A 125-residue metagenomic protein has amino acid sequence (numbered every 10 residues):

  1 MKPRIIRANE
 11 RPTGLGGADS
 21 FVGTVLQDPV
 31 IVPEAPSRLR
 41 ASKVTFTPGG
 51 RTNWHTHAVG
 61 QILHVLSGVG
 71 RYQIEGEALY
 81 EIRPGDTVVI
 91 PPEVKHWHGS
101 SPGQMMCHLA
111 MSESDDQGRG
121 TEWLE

Functional and structural regions predicted by a protein language model:
M1-R38, G120-E125: A short, N-terminal "cap"/entry segment at the start of jelly-roll beta-barrel domains of the cupin/DSBH fold
P29, R40-H57, P92: Conserved short histidine dyad/triad with adjacent acidic residue
K43-T47, T56-Q73, M111-S114: Short, conserved beta-strand element in jelly-roll/cupin
I62, V89, G103-E122: A short hydrophobic beta-strand segment most commonly corresponding to one strand of the jelly-roll/cupin
G76-E93: Short acidic-glycine-tyrosine-enriched beta hairpin
G99-S101: Asparagine-centered strand-capping/turn motif at beta-strand->loop junctions
